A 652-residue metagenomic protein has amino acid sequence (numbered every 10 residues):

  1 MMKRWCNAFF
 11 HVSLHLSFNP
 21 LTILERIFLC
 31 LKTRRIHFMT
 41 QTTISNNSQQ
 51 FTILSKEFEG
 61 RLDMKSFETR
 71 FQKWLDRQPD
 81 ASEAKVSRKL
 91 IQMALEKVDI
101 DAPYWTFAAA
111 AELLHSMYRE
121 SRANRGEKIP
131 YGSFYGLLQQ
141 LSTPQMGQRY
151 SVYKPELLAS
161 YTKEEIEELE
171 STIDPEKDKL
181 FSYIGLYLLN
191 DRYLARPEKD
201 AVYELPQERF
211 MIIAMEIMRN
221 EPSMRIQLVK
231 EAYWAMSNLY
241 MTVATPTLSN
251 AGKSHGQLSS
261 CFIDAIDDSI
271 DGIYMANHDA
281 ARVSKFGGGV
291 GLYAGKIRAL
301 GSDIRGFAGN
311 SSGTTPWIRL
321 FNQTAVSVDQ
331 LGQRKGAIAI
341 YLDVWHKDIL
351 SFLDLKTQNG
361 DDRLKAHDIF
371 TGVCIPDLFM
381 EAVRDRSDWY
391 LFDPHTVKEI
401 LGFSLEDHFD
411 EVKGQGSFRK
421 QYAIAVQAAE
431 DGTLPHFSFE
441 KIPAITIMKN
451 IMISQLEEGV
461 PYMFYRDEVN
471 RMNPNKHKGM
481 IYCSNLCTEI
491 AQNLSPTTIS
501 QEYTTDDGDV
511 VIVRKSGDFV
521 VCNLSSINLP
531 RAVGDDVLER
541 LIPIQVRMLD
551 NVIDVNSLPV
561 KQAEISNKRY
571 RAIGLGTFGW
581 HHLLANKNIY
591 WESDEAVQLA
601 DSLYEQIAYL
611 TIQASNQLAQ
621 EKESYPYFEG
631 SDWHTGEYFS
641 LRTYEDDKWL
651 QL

Functional and structural regions predicted by a protein language model:
M1-M2: Methionine residue identity
R34-L652: Extended catalytic cores of very large enzyme megasubunits
